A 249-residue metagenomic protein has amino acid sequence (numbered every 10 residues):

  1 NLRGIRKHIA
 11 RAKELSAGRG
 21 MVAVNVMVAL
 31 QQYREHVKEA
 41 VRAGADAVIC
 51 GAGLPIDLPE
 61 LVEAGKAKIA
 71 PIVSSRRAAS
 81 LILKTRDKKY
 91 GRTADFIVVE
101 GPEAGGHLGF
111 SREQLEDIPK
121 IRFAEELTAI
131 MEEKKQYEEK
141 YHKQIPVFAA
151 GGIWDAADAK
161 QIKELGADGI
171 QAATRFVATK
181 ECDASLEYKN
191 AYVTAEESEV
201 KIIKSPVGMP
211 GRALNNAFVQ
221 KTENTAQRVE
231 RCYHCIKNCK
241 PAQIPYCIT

Functional and structural regions predicted by a protein language model:
N1-K140: Active-site entrance/lid segments in N-terminal catalytic domains of soluble metabolic enzymes
L54-P55, I153-D155: Gly/Ser/Thr-rich loops at beta-strand to alpha-helix junctions that form or flank small-molecule/cofactor-binding
A104-F148, W154-T249: Conserved active-site-proximal phosphate/metal-binding subdomains
